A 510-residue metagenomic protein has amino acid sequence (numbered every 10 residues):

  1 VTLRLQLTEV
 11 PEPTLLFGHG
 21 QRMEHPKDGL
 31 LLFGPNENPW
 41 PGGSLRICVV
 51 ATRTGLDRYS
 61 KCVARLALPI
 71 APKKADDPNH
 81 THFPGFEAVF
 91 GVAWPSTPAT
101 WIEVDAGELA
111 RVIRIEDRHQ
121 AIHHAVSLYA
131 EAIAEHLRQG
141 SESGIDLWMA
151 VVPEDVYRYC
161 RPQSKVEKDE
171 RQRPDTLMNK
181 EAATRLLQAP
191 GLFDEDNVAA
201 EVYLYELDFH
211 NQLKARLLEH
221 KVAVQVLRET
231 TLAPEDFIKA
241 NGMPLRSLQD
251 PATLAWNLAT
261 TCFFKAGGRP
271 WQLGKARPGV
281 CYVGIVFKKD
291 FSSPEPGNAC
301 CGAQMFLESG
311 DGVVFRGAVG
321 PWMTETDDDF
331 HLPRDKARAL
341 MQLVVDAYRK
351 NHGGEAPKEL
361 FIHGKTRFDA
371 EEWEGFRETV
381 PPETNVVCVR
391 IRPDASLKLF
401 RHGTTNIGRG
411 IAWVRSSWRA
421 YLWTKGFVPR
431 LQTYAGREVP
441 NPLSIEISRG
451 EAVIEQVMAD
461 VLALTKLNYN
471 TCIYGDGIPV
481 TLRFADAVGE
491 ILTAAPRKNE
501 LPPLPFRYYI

Functional and structural regions predicted by a protein language model:
T2-P41, A259-L273, D335-Y348: Short N-terminal or domain-adjacent regulatory/targeting segments
L7-E9, F17-H19, V49-A51, V152 (+2 more regions): Surface-exposed beta-strand edges and flanking loops
P13-R22, G34, V49, R58-A67 (+7 more regions): Glycine-centered secondary-structure boundary/capping sites
F17-D28, R58-Y59, R111-A130, A255 (+1 more regions): Phosphate/oxyanion-binding active-site loops and adjacent basic polyanion-contact surfaces
G29-C48, R53-Q212, R216: Long, charge-dense tracts
F86, A93-P98, E103, S141-G144 (+2 more regions): Long, contiguous domain-sized segments
